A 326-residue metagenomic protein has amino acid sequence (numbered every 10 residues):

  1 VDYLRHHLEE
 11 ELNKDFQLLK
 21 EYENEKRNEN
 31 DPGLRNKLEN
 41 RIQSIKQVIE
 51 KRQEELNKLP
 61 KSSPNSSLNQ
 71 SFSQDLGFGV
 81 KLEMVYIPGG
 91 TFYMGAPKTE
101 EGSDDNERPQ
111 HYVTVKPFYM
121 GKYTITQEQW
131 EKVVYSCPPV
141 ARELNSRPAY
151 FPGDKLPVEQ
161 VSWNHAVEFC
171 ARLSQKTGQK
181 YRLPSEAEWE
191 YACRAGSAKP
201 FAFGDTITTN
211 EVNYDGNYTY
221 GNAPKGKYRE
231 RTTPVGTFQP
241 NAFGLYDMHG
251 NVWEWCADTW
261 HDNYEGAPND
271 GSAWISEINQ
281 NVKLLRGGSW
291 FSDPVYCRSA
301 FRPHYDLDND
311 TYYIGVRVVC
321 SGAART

Functional and structural regions predicted by a protein language model:
V1-F16: Short, charge/polar-rich alpha-helical segments
Y22-E25, E29, N36, R52 (+1 more regions): Hydrophobic stripe of amphipathic alpha-helices that form coiled-coil interfaces
P32-K46: Short, charged, amphipathic alpha-helical segments
Q43-K61: Amphipathic alpha-helical coiled-coil segments
N65-F72: Acidic, Ser/Thr/Gly/Pro-rich low-complexity segments and short DxT(G/T)-type signature motifs
Q74-V140, V161-N164, G250, A257 (+2 more regions): A short glycine-rich, aromatic-capped structural motif
Y93, P97-K98, G102, A149-P152 (+2 more regions): Functional-site microenvironments in short loops/helix caps that host divalent-cation chemistry
Y312-T326: Short, structured beta-strand segments at or near domain termini in extracellular proteins/domains
